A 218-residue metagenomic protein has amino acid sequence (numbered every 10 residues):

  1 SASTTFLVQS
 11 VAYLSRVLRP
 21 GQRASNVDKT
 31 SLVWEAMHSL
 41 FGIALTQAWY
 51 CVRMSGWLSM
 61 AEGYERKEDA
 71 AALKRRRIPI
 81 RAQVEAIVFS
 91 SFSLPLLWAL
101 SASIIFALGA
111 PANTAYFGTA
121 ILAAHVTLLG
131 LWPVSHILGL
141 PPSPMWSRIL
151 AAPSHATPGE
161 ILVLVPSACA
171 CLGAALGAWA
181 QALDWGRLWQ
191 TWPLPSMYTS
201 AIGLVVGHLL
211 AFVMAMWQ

Functional and structural regions predicted by a protein language model:
S1-A12: Alpha-helical transmembrane segments
L14-V134, L138: Acidic, polar low-complexity intrinsically disordered regions
A70-R75, A156-P158, W217-Q218: Intrinsic disorder/low-complexity signal
F92, L97, F106, L122-A170 (+1 more regions): Multipass alpha-helical transmembrane domains of eukaryotic endomembrane proteins
P111-T114, G186-T191: Juxtamembrane/interface segments of multi-pass membrane proteins
L188-V206: Membrane-interface transmembrane-helix boundary segments in multi-pass integral membrane proteins
V205-Q218: C-terminal helix/juxtamembrane-tail motif
